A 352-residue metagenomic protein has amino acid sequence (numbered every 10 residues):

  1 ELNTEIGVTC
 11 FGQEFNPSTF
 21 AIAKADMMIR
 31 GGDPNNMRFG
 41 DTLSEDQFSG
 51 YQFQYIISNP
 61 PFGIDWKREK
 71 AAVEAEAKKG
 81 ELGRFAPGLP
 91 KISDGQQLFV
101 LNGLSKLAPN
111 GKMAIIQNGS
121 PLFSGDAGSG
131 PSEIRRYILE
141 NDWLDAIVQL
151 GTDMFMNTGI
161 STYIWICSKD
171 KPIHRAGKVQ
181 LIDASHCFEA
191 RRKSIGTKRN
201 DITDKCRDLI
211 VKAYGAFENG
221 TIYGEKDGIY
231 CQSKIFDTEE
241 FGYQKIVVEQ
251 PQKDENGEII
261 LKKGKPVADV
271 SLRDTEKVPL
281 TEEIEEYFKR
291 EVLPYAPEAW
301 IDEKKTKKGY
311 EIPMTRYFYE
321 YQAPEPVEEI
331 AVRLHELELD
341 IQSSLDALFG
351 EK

Functional and structural regions predicted by a protein language model:
E1-E5: Conserved SAM-binding loop of SAM-dependent methyltransferases across substrates and taxa, primarily the Class I
T9-E14: Conserved SAM-binding motif I beta-strand of class I
S18-I22: Short alpha-helix immediately C-terminal to the canonical SAM-binding loop
I29-G32, E140: Short helix-loop-beta junction
G32-T42: Conserved SAM-binding strand-loop segment of SAM-dependent methyltransferases
T42-G50: Short conserved loop adjoining the S-adenosyl-L-methionine
G50-A347: A conserved structural/catalytic subdomain of Rossmann-like adenosyl-cofactor enzymes
